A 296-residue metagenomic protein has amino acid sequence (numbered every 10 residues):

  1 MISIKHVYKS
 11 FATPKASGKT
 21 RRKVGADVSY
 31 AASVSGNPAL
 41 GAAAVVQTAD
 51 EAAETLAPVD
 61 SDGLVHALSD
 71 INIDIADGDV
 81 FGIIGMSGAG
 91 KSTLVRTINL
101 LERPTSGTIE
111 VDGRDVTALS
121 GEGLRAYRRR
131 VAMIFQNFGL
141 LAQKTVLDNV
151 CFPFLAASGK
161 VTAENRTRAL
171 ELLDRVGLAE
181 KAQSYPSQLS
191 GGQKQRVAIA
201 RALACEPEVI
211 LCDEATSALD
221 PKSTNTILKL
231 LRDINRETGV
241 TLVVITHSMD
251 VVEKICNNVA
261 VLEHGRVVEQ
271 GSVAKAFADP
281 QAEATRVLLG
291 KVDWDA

Functional and structural regions predicted by a protein language model:
N99: Helix-to-loop junction immediately C-terminal to a conserved catalytic motif
L147-L155, R166: Short helical segment in ABC ATPase nucleotide-binding domains corresponding to the A-loop/adjacent helical element
Y185-L189, Q193: Conserved ABC ATPase signature
A204-E208: A short, proline-enriched helix->beta-strand linker immediately N-terminal to the Walker B motif in ABC-type P-loop
T246-H247: H-loop/switch region of ABC-family ATPase nucleotide-binding domains
V252-K254: A short, surface-exposed alpha-helical micro-motif characterized by mixed small hydrophobic and charged/polar residues
